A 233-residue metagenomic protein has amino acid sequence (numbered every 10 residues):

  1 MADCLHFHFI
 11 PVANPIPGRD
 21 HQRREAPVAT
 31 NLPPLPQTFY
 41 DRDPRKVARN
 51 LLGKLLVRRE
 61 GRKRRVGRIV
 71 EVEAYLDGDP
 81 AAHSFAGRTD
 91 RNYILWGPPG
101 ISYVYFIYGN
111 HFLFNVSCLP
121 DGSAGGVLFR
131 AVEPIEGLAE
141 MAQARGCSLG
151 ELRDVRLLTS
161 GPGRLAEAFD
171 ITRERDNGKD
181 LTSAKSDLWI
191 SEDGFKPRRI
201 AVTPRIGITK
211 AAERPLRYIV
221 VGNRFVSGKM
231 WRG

Functional and structural regions predicted by a protein language model:
F7-F9: Aromatic (phenylalanine/tyrosine) cluster motif
R23-G233: Conserved, well-structured core segments that form or line functional sites
